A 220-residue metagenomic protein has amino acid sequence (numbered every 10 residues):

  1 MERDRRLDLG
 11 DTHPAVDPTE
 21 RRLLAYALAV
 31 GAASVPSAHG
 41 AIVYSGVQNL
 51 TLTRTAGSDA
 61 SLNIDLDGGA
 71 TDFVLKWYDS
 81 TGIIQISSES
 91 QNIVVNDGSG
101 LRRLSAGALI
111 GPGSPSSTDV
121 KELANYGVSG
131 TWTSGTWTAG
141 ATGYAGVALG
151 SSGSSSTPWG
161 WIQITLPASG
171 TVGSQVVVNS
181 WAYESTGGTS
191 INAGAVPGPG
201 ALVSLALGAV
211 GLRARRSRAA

Functional and structural regions predicted by a protein language model:
M1-P18: N-terminal secretory signal peptides that target proteins for export/translocation
D11, A27-L28, A219: A periodicity- and composition-biased signal for non-globular, repetitive helical segments
V16-Y26, A32-Y44, E184-L212: Short, threonine-centered small-residue motifs that mark membrane-proximal processing/anchoring sites and TM-junction
Y26-A27, G57: Short amphipathic alpha-helical surface micro-motifs
A41-A195: A domain-level signal for the mature, folded cores of soluble proteins
G211-A220: C-terminal membrane-anchoring or membrane-association module
